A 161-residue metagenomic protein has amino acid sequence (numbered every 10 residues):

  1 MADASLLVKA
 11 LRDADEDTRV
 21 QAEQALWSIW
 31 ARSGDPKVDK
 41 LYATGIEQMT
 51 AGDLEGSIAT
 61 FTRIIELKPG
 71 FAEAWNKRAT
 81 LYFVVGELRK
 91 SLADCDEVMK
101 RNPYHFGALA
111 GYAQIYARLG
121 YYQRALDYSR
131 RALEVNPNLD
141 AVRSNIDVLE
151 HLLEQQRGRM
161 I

Functional and structural regions predicted by a protein language model:
M1-A10, D35-L41: Amphipathic alpha-helical scaffolding segments comprising HEAT/armadillo-like alpha-solenoid repeats
L11-D17: Short coil turns that connect the paired helices of HEAT/ARM alpha-solenoid repeats
S28-R32, T50, V84, R118-L119 (+1 more regions): Register position in tetratricopeptide repeats
D35-G107: Alpha-helical adaptor scaffolds
D127-I161: Terminal, low-structured helical/coil segments at or just beyond the last alpha-helical repeat
